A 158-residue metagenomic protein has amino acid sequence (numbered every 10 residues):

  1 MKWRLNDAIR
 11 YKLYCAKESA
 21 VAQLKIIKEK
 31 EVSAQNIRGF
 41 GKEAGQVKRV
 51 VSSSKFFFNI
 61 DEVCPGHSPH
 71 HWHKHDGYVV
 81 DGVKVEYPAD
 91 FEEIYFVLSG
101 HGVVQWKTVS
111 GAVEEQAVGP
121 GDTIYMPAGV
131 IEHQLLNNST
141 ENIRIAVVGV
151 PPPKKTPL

Functional and structural regions predicted by a protein language model:
M1-W72, P157: A short, N-terminal "cap"/entry segment at the start of jelly-roll beta-barrel domains of the cupin/DSBH fold
A22-K28, E132-L158: Double-stranded beta-helix
E62-V63, D81-G82, E86-V103: Short, conserved beta-strand element in jelly-roll/cupin
C64-S68, Y78, P120-G121, P127-V130: Tight coil/turn sites that cap or link beta-strands
S68-H70, V83-V85, G100-W106, T123 (+1 more regions): Short beta-strand segments in beta-sandwich/barrel cores
H71, V104-Q105, M126, E132-S139: Short beta-strand His + acidic residue motifs that chelate non-heme Fe in jelly-roll/DSBH and cupin folds
T108-A128: Short acidic-glycine-tyrosine-enriched beta hairpin
